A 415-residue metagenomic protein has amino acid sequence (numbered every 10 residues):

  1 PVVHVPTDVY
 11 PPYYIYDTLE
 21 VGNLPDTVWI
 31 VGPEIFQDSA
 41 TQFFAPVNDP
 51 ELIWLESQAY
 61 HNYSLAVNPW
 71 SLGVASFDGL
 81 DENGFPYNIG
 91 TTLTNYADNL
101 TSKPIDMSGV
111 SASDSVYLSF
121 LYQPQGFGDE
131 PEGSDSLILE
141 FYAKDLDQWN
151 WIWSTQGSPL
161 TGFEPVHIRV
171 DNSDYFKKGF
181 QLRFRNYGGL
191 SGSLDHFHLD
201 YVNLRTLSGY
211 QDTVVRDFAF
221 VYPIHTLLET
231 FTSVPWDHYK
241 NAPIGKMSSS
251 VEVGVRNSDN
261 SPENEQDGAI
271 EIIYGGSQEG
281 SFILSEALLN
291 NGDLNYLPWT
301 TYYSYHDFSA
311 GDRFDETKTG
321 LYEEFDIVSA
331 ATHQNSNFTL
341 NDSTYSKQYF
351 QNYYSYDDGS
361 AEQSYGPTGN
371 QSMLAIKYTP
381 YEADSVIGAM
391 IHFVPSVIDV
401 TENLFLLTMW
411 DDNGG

Functional and structural regions predicted by a protein language model:
P1-Q266, Y349, Y356: Beta-sandwich/jellyroll recognition modules and their flexible linkers
D17, I105, V166-I168, E286-L288 (+3 more regions): Generic detection of short hydrophobic beta-strand segments and adjacent strand-loop junctions
D26, D145-T155, S277-N290, G414-G415: Surface-exposed loop/edge segments in extracytoplasmic proteins
L182-F184, S304-T344: Short, aromatic- and glycine-rich surface loops/edge beta-strands on solvent-exposed regions
A219-H225, F231, N264-I270, S304 (+1 more regions): Topogenic and prosegment regions of secretory-pathway hydrolases and membrane enzymes
S248-S285, N403-M409: Beta-strand-rich binding/interaction modules
Y274-T317: Intrinsically disordered, low-complexity Pro/Gly/Ser/Thr-rich segments with frequent PxxP/GP/PP motifs and embedded
V328-G414: Beta-sheet-rich sandwich/jelly-roll-like modules and their strand-loop junctions
